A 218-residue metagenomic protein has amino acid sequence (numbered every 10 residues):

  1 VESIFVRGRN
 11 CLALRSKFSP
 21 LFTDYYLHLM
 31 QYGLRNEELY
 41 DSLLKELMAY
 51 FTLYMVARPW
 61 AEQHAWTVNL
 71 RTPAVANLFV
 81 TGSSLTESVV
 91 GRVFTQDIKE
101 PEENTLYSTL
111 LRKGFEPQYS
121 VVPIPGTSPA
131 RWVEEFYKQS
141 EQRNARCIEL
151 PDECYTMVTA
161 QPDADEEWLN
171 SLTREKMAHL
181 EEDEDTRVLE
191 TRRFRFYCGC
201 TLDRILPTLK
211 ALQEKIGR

Functional and structural regions predicted by a protein language model:
V1-L189: Interaction interfaces in information-processing and related assembly proteins
M177-R218: Accessory, usually C-terminal, subdomains that scaffold auxiliary metal cofactors
